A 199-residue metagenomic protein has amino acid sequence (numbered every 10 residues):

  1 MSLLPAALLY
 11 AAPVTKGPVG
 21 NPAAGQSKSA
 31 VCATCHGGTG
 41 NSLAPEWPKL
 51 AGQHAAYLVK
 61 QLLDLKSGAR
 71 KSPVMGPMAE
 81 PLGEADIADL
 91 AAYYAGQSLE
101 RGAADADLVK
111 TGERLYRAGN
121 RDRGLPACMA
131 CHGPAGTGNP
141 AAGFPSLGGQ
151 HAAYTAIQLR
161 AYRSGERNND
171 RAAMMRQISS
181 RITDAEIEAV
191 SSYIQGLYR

Functional and structural regions predicted by a protein language model:
M1-A7: Bacterial N-terminal signal peptides
Y10-S29, L43-E46, G96-D122: Electrostatic cytochrome c docking/interface patches
A12-P13, V59, G96, T111-A118 (+6 more regions): Predominantly soluble domains enriched in secretory-pathway, periplasmic, or organellar proteins
V14-G68, S72: The feature marks the first
A23-A30, G52-A55, V59-K60, G119-M129 (+1 more regions): Sequence context surrounding c-type heme c attachment/ligation sites in exported
G25, C32-T39, L90, L125-P134 (+1 more regions): The canonical Cys-X-X-Cys-His
L43-K49, D64-D107, P140-S146, R163-A189 (+1 more regions): Axial heme c-ligation environment in periplasmic c-type cytochrome domains
R101-A142, S146-G149: Surface-exposed interaction/gating patches
